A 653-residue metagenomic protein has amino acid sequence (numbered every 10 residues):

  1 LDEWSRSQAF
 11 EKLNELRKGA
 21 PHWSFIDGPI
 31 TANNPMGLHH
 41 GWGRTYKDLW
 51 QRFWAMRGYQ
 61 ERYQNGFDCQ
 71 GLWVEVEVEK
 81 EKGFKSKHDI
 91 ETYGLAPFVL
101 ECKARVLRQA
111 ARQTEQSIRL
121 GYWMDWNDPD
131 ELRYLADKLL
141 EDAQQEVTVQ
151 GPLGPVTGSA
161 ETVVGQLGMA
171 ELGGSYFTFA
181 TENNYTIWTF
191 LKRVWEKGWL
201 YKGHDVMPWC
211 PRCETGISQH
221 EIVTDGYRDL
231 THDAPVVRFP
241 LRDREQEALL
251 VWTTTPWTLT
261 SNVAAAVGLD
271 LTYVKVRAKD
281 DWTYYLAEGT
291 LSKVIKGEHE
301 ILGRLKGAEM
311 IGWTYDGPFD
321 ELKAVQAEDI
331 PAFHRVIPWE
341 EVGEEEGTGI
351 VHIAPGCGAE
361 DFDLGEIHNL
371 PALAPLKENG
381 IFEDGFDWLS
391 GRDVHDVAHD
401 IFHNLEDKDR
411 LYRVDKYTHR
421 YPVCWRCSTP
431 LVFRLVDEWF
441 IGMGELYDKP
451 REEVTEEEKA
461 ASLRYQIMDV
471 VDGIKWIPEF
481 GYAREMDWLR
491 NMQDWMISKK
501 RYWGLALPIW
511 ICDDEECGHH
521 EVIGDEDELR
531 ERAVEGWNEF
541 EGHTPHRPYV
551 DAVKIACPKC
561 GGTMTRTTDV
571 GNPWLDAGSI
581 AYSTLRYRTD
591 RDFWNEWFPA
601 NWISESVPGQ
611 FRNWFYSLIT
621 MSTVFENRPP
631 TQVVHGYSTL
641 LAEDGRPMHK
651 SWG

Functional and structural regions predicted by a protein language model:
L1-D280, A354-I367, P371-F386, R410-S462 (+5 more regions): N-terminal, positively charged nucleic-acid-binding surface of large information/translation enzymes
F10-K12, G297-R304, M310, T314 (+2 more regions): Short secondary-structure junctions
G28, E341, E378, E458-E479 (+1 more regions): Residues forming anionic-ligand binding surfaces in small-molecule and nucleic-acid pockets of primarily soluble enzymes
T31-N65, E75-K85, P208-C213, E221-E247 (+7 more regions): Conserved active-site neighborhood of enzyme catalytic/cofactor-binding cores
M36, D384-V394, I474-G481, N601-P608: Short histidine-centered catalytic/ligand-binding loop motif
D48, S261-K377, E452, K459-R464: Catalytic alpha/beta core of large soluble enzyme barrels
G303, G307, I311-G312, W388-H399 (+1 more regions): A glycine-biased structural micro-motif
E406-R426, D551-D569: Short acidic, Pro/Gly- and aromatic-enriched capping/linker segments at domain boundaries
